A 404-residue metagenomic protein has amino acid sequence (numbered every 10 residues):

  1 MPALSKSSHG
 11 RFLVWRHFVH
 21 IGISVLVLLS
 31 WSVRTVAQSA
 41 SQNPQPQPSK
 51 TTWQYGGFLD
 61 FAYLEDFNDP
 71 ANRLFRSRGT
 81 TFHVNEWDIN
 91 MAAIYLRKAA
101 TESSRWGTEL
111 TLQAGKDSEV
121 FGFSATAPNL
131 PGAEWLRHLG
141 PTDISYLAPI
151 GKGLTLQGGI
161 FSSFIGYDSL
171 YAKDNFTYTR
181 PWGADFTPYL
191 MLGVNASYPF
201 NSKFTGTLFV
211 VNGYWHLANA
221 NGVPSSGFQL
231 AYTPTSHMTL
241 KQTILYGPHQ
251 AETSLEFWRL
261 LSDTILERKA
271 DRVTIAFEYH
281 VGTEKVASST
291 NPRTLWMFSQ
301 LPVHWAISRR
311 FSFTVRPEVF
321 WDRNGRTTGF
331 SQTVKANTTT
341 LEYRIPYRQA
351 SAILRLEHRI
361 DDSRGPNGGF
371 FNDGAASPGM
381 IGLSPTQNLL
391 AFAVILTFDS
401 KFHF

Functional and structural regions predicted by a protein language model:
P2-L4, F18, S24-G79, A393 (+2 more regions): N-terminal periplasmic/intermembrane-space "pro-region" immediately following the signal or transit peptide
P44-A71, R76-G213, G222-P224, A231-T235 (+4 more regions): Outer membrane beta-barrel
Y63-A71, K116-G122, F164-D168, Y214-A218 (+7 more regions): Gram-negative outer-membrane beta-barrel proteins
T81-E86, N129-L136, G183-F186, L217-V223 (+5 more regions): Replace "Gram-negative outer membrane beta-barrel proteins" with "bacterial and organellar outer membrane beta-barrel
I89-I94, R137-I144, L190-V194, P224-F228 (+5 more regions): Hydrophobic, lipid-facing positions within transmembrane beta-strands of outer-membrane proteins
S202-T205, V223, F228-N337, Y343: Detector for outer-membrane/organellar transmembrane beta-barrel domains, recognizing the amphipathic beta-strand
L341, I345, S384-F404: Outer-membrane beta-barrel "beta-signal"
Y347-L383, F404: C-terminal beta-signal and adjacent terminal beta-strands/loops of Gram-negative outer-membrane beta-barrel proteins
